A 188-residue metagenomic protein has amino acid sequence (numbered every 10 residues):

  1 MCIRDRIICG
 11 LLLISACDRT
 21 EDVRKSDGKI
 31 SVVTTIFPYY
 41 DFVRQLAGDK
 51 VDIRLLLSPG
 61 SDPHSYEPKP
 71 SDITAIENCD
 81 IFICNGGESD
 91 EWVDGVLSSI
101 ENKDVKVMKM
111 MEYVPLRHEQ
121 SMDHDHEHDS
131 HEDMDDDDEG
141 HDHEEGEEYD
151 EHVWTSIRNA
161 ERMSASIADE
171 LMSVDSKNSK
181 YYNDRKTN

Functional and structural regions predicted by a protein language model:
M1-R6: Conserved small/polar residues in nucleotide/adenosyl-binding loops
I7-I8, K69: N-terminal hydrophobic alpha-helix used for membrane targeting or insertion
I8-A16: Hydrophobic h-region of N-terminal signal peptides that target proteins for export in Gram-negative bacteria
A16-N188: Extracytoplasmic metal-acquisition and chelation regions
